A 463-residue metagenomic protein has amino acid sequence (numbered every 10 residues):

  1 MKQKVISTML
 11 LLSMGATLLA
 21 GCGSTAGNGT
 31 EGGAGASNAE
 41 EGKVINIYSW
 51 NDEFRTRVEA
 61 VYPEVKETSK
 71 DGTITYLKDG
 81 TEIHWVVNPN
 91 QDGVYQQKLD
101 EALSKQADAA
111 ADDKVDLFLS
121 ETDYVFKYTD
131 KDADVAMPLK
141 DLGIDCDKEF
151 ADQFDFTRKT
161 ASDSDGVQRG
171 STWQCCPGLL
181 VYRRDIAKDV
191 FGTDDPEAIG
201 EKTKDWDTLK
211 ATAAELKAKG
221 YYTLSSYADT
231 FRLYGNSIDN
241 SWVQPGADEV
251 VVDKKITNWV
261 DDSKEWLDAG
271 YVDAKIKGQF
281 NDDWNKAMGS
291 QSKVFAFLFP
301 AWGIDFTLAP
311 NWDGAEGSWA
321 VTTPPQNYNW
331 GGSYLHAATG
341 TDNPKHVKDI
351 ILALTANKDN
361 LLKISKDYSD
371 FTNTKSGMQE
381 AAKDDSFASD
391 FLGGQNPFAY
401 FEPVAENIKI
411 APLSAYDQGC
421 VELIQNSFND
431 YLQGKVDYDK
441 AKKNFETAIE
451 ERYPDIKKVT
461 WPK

Functional and structural regions predicted by a protein language model:
M1-V5: Positively charged n-region of N-terminal signal peptides that target proteins for export
S7, L19-F126, H346, L362 (+1 more regions): Conserved N-terminal structural module of periplasmic/extracytoplasmic solute-binding proteins
L10-L18: Hydrophobic core
E53-T56, E64, D134-A136, D141 (+4 more regions): Mature extracytoplasmic/periplasmic domains
R55-P63, V125-K127, T230, N236-S237 (+1 more regions): Extracytoplasmic/periplasmic substrate-binding proteins
N88-E101, K204-T208, K275-G289: Short helix-initiation/N-cap motifs at beta->coil->alpha
A107, A111, D116-L179, D207-K210 (+3 more regions): Hinge/lid segment of periplasmic solute-binding proteins
K140-A151, K159-T230, V243-K277, T339-K345 (+1 more regions): Helix-loop-helix "hinge/cap" segment bordering the ligand-binding cleft or interdomain interface
